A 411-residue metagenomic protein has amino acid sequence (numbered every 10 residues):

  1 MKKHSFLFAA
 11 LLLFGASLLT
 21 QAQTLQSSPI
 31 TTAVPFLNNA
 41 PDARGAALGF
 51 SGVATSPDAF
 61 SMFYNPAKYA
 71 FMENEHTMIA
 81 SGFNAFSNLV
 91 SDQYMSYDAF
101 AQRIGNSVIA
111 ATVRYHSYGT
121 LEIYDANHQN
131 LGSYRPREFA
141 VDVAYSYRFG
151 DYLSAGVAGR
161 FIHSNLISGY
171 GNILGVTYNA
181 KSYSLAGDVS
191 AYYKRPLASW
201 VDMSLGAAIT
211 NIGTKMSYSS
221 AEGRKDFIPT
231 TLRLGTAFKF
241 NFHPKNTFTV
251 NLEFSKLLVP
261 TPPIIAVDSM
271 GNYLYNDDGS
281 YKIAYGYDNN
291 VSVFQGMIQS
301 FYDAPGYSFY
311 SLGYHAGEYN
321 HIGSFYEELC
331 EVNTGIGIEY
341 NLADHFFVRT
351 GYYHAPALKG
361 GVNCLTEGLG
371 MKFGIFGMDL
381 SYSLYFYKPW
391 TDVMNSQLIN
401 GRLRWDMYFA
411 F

Functional and structural regions predicted by a protein language model:
M1-S27, K256: Bacterial Sec-dependent N-terminal signal peptides
Q23-F411: Subset of outer-membrane beta-barrel
